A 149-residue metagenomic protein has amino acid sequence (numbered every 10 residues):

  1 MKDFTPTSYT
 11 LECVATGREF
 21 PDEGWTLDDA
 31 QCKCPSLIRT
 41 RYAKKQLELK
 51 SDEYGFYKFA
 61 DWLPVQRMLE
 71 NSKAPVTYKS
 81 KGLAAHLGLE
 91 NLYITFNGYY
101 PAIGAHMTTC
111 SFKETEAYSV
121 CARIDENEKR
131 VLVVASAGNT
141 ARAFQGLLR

Functional and structural regions predicted by a protein language model:
M1-R149: PLP-dependent amino-acid enzyme catalytic core
